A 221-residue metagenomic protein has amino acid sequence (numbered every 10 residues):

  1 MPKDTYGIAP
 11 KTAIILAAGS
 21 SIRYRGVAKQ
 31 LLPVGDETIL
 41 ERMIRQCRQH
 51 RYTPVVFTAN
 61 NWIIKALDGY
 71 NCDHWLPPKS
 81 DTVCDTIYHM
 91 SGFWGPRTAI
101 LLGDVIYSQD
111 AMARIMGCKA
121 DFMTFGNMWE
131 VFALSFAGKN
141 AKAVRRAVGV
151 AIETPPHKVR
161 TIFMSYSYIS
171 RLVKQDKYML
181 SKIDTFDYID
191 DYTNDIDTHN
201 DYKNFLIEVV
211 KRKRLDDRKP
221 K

Functional and structural regions predicted by a protein language model:
P2-I15, R23, P33, E37-L102 (+1 more regions): Conserved N-terminal catalytic core of the sugar/cofactor nucleotidyltransferase
G19, D104, T198: Active-site glycine-centered loops adjacent to acidic/histidine catalytic or metal-binding residues that shape
Y24, A66-L67, A111, F205: Hydrophobic packing residues within well-ordered alpha-helices of enzyme cores
V27: Catalytic phosphate/metal-binding cores of nucleic-acid and nucleotide-processing enzymes, i.e., regions that mediate
P77-D85, W129-V131, Y192-N194: A short acidic, often aromatic-flanked loop/helix-cap motif at beta-alpha or helix-coil junctions that lines enzyme
Y107-T193: Conserved core of the sugar-phosphate nucleotidyltransferase
T185-K221: C-terminal catalytic/acceptor-binding lobe
